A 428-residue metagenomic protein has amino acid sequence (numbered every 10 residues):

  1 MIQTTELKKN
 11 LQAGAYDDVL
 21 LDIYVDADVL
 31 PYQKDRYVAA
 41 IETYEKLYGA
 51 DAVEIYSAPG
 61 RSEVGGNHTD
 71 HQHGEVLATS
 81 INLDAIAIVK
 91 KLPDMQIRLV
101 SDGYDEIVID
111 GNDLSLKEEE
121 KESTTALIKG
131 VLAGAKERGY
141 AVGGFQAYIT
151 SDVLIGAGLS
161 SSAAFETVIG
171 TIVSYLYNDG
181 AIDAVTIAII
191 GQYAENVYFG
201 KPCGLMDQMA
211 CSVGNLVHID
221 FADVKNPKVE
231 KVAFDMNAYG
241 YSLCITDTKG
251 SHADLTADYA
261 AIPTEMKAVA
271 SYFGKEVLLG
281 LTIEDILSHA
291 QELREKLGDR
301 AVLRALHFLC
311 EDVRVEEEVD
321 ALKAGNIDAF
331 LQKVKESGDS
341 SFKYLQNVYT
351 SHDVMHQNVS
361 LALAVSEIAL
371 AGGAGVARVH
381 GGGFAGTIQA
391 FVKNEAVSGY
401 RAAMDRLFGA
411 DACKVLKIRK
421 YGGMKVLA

Functional and structural regions predicted by a protein language model:
M1-R61, I86, K90, D94-K121 (+2 more regions): C-terminal nucleotide
H73-P93, V213: Structural signature of FAD isoalloxazine-binding scaffolds in flavoprotein oxidoreductases
S80-N82, L159-D179, Q389-V392: DPxDG-like acidic metal-binding loop motif
R98-V100, G144-S151, A181-Y193, L331-E336 (+1 more regions): Beta-strand segments within the central parallel beta-sheet cores of soluble alpha/beta enzyme folds
L132-L154: Glycine- and acidic-rich phosphate- and metal-coordinating loops
E137-F145, V173-I187, N394-L407: Phosphate-handling active-site elements
D179-P227, S337, L363-A369, A377-H380: Alpha/beta catalytic cores of group-transfer enzymes, especially the acyltransferase/condensing modules of polyketide
